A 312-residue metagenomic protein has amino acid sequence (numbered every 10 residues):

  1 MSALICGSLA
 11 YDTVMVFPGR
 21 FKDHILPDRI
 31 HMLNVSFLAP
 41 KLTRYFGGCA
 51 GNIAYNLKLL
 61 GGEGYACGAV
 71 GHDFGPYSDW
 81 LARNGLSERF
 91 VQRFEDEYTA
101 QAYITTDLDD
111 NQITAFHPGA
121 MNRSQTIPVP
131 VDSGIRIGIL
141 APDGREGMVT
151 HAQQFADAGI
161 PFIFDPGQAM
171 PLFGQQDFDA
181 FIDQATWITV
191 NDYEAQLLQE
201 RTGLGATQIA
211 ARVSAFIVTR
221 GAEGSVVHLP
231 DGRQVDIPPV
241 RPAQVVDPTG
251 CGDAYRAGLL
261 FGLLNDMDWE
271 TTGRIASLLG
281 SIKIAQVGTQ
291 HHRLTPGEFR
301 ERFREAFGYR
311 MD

Functional and structural regions predicted by a protein language model:
M1-Y65, P76-D79, R310-D312: Glycine-rich phosphate/adenosyl-contacting loop at the front of the ribokinase-like
A3, E63-G64, E88, F162 (+1 more regions): Hydrophobic anchor at the start of a short beta-strand that flanks the dinucleotide cofactor-binding loop
L9, D143, A254: Active-site metal-binding loops of divalent metal-dependent hydrolases
K58, A156, L264: Gly/Ala-rich phosphate-binding loop of Rossmann-like dinucleotide-binding domains, activating on the conserved
E63-F90: A glycine-rich beta-to-alpha transition motif near the start of alpha/beta enzyme domains, typified by
R89-E95, A102-P142, E146: Conserved phosphate-binding/catalytic loop of the ribokinase/pfkB sugar-kinase fold
V149-I163, G167-P238: Conserved phosphate/ATP/ADP-binding segment of small-molecule kinases
G203-D312: Conserved phosphate-binding/catalytic region of the ribokinase-like
